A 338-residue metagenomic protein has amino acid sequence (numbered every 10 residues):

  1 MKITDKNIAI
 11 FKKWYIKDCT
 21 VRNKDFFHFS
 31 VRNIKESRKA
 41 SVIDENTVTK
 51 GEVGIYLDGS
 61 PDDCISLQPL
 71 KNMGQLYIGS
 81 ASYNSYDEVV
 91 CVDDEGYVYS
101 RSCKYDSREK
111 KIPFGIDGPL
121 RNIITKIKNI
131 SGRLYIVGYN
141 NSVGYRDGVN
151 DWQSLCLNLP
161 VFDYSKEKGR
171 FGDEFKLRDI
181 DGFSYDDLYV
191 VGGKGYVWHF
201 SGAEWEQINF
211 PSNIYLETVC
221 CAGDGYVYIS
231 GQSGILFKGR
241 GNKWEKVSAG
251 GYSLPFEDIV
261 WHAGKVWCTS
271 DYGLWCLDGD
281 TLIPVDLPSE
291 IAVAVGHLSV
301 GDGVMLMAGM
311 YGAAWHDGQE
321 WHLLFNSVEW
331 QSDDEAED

Functional and structural regions predicted by a protein language model:
M1-D338: Residue-level hotspots at or immediately adjacent to binding/recognition sites across diverse folds
